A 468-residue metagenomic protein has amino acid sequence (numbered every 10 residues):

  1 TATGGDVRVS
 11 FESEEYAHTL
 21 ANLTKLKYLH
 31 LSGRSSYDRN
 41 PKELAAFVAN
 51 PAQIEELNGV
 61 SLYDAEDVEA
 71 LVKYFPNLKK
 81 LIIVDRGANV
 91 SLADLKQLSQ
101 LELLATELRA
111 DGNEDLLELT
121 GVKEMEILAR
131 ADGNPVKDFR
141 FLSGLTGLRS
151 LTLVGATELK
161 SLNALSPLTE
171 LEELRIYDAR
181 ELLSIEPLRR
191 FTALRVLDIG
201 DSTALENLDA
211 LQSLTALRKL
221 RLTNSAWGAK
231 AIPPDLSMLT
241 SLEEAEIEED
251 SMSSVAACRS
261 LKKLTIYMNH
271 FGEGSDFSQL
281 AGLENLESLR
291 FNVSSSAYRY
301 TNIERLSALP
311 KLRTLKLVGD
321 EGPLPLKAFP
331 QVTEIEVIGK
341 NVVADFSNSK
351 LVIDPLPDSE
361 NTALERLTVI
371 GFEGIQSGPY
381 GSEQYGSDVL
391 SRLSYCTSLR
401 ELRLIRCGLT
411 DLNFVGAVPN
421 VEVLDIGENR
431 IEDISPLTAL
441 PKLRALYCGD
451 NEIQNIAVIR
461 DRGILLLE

Functional and structural regions predicted by a protein language model:
T1-T19, K25-A46, Q53-D67, N77-S91 (+18 more regions): Concave beta-strand-loop units of leucine-rich repeat
L20, L71, L95, L116 (+16 more regions): Core hydrophobic positions of leucine-rich repeats
